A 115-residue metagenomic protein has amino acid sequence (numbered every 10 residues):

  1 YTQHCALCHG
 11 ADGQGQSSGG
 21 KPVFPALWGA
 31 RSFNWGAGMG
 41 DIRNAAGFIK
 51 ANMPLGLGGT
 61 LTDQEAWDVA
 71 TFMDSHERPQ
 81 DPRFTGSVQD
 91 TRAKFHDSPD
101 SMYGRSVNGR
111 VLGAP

Functional and structural regions predicted by a protein language model:
Y1-F24, I42: Sequence/structural segment immediately N-terminal to covalent heme-attachment motifs in c-type and related
T2-A6, A11, Q64-W67, T71-P115: Flexible coil segments in periplasmic/lumen-exposed cytochrome c-class electron-transfer proteins
P22-Q80: Extracytoplasmic electron-transfer domains, predominantly the class I c-type cytochrome c fold
